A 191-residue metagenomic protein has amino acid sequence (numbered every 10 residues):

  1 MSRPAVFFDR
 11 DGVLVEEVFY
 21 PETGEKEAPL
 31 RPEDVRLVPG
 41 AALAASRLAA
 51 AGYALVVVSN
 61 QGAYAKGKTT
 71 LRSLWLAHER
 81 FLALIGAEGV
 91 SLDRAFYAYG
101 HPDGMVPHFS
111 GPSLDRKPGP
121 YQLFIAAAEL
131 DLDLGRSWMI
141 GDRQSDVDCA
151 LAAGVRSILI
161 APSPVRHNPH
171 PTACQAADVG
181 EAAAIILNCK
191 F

Functional and structural regions predicted by a protein language model:
M1-A54: Active-site neighborhood of HAD-like aspartate-dependent phosphohydrolases
V6, R72-R94, P102-M139, R143-F191: Asp-based, Mg2+/Mn2+-dependent phosphohydrolase catalytic module
V18-E25, L55-V56, F96-H108: Short, basic/glycine-rich phosphate-binding loops at helix/coil junctions that contact nucleotide phosphates
T23, A63-K68, V147: Short, solvent-exposed loop/turn segments at secondary-structure junctions
G24-D34, T70-R72, F109-S113: Short glycine-enriched, charge-decorated loop/helix-capping segments at active-site entrances that position
A28, G62-A65, P102, V165-R166: A short, flexible beta-alpha/helix-coil linker loop
A54-N60, D93-A98, L159-I160: Short beta-strand segments at enzyme active-site cores
